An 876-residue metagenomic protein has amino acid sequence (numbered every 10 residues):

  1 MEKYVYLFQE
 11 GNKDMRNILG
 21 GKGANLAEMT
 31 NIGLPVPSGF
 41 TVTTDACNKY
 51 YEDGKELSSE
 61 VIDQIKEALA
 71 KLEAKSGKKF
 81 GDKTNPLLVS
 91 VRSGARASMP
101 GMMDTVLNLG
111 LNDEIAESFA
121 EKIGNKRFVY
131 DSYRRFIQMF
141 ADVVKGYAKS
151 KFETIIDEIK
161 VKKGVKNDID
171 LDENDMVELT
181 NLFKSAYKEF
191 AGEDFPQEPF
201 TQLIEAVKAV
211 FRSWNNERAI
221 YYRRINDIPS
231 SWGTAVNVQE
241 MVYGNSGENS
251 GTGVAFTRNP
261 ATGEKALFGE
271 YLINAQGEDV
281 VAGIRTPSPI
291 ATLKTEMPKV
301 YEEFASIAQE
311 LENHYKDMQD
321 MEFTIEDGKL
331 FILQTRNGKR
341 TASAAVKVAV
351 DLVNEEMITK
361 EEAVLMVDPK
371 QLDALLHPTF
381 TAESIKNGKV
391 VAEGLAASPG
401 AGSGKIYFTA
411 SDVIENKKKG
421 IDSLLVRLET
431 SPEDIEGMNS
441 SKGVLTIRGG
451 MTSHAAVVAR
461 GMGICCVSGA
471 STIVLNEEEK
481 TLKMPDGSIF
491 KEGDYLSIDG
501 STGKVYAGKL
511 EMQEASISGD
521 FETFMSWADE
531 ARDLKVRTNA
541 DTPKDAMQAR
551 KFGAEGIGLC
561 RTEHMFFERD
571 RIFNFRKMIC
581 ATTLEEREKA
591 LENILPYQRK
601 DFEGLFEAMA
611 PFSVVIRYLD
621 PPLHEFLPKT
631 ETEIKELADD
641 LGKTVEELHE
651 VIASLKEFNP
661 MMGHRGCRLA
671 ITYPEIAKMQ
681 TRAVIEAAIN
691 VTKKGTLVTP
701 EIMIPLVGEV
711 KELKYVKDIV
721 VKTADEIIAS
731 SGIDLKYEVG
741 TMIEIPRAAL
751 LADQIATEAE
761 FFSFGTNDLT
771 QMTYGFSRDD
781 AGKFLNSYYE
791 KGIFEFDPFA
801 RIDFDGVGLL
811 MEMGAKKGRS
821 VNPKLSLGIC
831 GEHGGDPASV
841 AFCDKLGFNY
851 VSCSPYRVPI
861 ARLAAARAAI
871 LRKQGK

Functional and structural regions predicted by a protein language model:
M1-G388, S411-E415, I421-L424, S431-E436 (+11 more regions): Nucleotide/phosphate-binding sheet-loop regions of phosphoryl- and nucleotidyl-transfer enzymes
F40, I447-G449, S468-S471, C560 (+2 more regions): Short beta->alpha connector loops at strand-helix junctions that form conserved, small/polar/Pro-enriched
A70-D82, L482-M484, D725-D734: Short mixed-charge
R92-S93, I517-G519, W527-K876: Conserved alpha/beta-domain cores
N237, Y407, L424-V426, L445 (+3 more regions): Structural motif
K329-F331, S431-N439, G443-L445, M451-V458 (+6 more regions): Glycine-rich phosphate/ribose-binding loops and adjacent secondary-structure elements that form binding surfaces
E393-E433, P485-T523: Extended, non-globular alpha-helical segments
